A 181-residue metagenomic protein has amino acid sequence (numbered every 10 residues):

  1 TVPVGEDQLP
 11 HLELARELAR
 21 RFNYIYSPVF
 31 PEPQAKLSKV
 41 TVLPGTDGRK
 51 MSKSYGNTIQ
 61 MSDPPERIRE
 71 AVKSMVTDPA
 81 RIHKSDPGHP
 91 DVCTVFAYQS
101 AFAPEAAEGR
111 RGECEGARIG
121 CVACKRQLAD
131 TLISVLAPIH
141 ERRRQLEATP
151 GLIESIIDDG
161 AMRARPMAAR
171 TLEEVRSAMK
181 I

Functional and structural regions predicted by a protein language model:
T1-L18, F22, Y26, P44: Internal, conserved structured core segments that host functional sites
A19-I181: Conserved nucleotide- and phosphate/pyrophosphate-binding catalytic cores in adenylate/nucleotidyl-handling enzymes
